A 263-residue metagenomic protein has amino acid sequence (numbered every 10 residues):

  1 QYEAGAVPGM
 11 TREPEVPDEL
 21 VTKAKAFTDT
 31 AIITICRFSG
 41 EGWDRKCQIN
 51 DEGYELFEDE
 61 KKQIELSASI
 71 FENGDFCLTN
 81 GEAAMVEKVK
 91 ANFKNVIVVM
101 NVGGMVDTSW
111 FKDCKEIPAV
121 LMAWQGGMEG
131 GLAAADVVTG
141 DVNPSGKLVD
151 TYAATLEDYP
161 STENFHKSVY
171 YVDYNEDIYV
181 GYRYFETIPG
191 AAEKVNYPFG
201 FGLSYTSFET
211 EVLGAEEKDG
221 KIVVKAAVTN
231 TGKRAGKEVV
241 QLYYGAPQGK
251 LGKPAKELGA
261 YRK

Functional and structural regions predicted by a protein language model:
Q1-K263: C-terminal non-catalytic regions of proteins with extracellular/luminal or membrane-system context
